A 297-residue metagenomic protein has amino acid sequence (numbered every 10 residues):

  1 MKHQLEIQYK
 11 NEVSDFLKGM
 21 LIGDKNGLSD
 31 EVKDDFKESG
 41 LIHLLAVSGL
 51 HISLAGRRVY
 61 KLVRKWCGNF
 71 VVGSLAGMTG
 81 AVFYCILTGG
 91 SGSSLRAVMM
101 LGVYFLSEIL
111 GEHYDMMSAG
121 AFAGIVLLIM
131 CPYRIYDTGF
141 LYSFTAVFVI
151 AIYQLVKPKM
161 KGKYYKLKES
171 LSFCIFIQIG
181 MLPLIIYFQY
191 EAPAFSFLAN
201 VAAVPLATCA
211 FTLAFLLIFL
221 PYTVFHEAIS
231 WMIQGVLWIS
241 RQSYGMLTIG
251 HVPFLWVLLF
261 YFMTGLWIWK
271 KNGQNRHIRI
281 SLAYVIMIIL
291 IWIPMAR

Functional and structural regions predicted by a protein language model:
M1-M100, F105-L106: Aromatic-rich juxtamembrane segments at the membrane interface
G90-G273, H277-Y284, W292-A296: Internal transmembrane alpha-helical bundles of multi-pass membrane proteins
